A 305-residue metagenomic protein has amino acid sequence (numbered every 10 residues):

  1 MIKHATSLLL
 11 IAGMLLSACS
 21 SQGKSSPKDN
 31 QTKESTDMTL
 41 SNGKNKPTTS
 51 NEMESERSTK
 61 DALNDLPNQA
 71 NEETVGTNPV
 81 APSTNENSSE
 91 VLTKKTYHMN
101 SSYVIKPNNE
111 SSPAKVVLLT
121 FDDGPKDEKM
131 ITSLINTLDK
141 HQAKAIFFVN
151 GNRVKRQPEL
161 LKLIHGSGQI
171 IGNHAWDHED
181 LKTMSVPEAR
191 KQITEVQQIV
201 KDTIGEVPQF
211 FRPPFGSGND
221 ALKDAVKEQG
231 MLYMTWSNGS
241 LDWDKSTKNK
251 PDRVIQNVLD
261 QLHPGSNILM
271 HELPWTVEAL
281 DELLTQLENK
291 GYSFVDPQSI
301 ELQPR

Functional and structural regions predicted by a protein language model:
K3-I11: Sec-dependent signal peptide recognition, specifically the positively charged N-region followed immediately by
L15-A18: C-terminal motif of bacterial Sec signal peptides marking the signal peptidase cleavage site
Q22-A114: N-terminal, intrinsically disordered, polar/charged segments of Gram-positive cell-envelope systems that serve as
A81-D180, Q192, Q197-I199, E206: Active-site beta->alpha N-cap acidic-glycine motif
V117-T120, A145-V149, I170-N173, Q209-P213 (+3 more regions): Structural recognition of the beta-strand scaffold that forms the well-ordered cores of secreted hydrolase catalytic
G124-E128, V149-Q157, L181-M184, R212-G218 (+3 more regions): Acidic-and-aromatic substrate-binding clefts and catalytic sites of carbohydrate-active enzymes
K129, E179-E206, S217-P264, T276: Alpha-helical scaffold elements lining the catalytic groove of polysaccharide deacetylases
W275-R305: C-terminal domain-boundary segment and adjacent tail
